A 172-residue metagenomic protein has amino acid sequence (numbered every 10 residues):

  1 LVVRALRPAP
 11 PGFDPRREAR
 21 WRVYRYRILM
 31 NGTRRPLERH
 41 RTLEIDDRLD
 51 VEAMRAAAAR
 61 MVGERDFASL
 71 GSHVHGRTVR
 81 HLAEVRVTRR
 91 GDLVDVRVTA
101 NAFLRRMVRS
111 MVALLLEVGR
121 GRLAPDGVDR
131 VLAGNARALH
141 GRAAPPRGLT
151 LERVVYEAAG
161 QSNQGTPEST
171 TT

Functional and structural regions predicted by a protein language model:
L1-T172: Structured-RNA-binding interfaces characteristic of tRNA pseudouridine synthases
